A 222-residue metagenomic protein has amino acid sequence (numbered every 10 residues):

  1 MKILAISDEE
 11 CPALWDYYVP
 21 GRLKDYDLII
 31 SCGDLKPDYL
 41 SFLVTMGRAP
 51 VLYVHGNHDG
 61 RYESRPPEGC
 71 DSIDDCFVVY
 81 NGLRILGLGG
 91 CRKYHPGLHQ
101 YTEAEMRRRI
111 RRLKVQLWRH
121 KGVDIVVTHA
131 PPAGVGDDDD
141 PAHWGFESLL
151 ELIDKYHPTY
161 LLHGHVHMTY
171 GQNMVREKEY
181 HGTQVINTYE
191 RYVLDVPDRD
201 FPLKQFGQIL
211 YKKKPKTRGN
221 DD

Functional and structural regions predicted by a protein language model:
M1-M46, W118-G122, R218-D221: N-terminal active-site segment of His-dependent metallophosphoesterases
A5-L14, H58-W144, S148, E190 (+1 more regions): Conserved catalytic scaffold of divalent metal-dependent phosphoesterases
A5-S7, L28-D34, L52-N57, I73 (+4 more regions): Active-site neighborhood of phospho(di)ester-bond hydrolases with catalytic His/Asp-centered motifs
I6, W15-D16, S64, V78-N81 (+3 more regions): Binuclear metal-dependent phosphoesterase catalytic core
E10-L14, L35-S41, N57-E63, K93-G97 (+3 more regions): Active-site environment of divalent metal-dependent phosphoester hydrolases
Y18-G21, V44-G47, P66-G69, Q100-Y101 (+3 more regions): Short, glycine/charged-enriched secondary-structure capping and boundary segments
Y26-I29, R48-Y53, P66-C76, Y180-I186 (+1 more regions): Active-site regions of enzymes building and remodeling cell-envelope glycoconjugates
F42, S148-K155: Catalytic-core regions built around general acid/base machinery
